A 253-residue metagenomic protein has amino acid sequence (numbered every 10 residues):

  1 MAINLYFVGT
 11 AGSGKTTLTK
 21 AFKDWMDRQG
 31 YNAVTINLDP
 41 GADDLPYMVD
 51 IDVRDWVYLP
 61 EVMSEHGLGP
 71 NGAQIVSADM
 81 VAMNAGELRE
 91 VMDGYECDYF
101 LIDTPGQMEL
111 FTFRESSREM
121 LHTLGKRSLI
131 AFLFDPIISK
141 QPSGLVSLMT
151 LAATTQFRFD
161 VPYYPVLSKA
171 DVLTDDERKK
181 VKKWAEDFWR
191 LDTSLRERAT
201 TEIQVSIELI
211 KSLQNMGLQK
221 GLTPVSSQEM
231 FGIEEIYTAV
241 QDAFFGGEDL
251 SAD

Functional and structural regions predicted by a protein language model:
A2-V8, S13-E119, G125-L129: Nucleotide-state-sensitive switch-loop elements of NTP-binding domains
F7-V8, N37, L101-T104, A131-P136 (+2 more regions): Conserved beta-strand segments of the P-loop GTPase G domain that flank and frequently precede/overlap
G14, S226-F244: Conserved GTPase G-domain signal focused on the G5
T16, N71-G86, R114, P142-T150 (+3 more regions): Amphipathic alpha-helical transducer elements in NTP-driven molecular machines
P40-A42, G106, I138, D171 (+1 more regions): Short, glycine/acidic-enriched loop or turn micro-motifs at the edges of active sites
E109-I207, L213: Conserved catalytic-core segment of NTP-binding enzymes
L213-Q228: Beta-strand-loop-alpha "switch" segments that mediate conformational coupling across diverse proteins
G246-D253: C-terminal helical "lid" subdomain and adjoining coupling/linker elements of P-loop NTPases
